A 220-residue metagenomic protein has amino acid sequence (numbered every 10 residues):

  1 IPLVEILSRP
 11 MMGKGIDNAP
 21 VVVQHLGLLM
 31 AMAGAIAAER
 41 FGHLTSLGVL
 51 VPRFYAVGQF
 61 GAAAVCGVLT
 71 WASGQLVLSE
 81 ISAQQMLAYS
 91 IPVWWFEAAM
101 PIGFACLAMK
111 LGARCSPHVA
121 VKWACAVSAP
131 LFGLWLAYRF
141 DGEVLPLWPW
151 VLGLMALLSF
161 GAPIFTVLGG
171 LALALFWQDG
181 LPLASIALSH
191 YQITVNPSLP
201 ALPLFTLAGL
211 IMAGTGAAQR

Functional and structural regions predicted by a protein language model:
I1-V49, R53-P146: Alpha-helical transmembrane segments and membrane-interface helix-loop junctions in multi-pass membrane proteins
R9-P10, A72, S79, L158 (+4 more regions): Transmembrane helix-loop junction
L29-I36, A56-A63, M155, G169-L173 (+2 more regions): Hydrophobic alpha-helical transmembrane segments of multi-pass small-molecule transporters/permeases
I36-L44, F160-I164, N196-S198, I211-R220: Short helix-coil transition sites and intra-membrane helix breaks within transmembrane domains of multi-pass
L44-L47, L171, A187: Interfacial helix-capping/hinge residues at the ends of transmembrane alpha-helices
L145-L181, P200-L207: Hydrophobic mid-bilayer segments of alpha-helices in multi-pass membrane transport proteins, especially secondary
G180-R220: Membrane-embedded alpha-helical segments and adjacent helix-loop junctions characteristic of multi-pass solute
